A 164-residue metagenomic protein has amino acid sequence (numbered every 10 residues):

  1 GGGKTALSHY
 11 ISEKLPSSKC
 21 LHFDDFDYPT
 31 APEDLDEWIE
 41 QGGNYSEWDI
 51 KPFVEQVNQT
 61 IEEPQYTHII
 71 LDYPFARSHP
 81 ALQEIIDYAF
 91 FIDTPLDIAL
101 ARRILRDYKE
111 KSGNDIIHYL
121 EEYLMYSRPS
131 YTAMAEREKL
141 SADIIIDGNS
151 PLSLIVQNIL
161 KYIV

Functional and structural regions predicted by a protein language model:
G1: Walker A (P-loop) phosphate-binding loop of P-loop NTPases
K4: Conserved lysine of the Walker
L7, I11: Hydrophobic positions on the alpha1 helix immediately C-terminal to the Walker A/P-loop
K19-H22, D27-L71: Conserved nucleotide-sensing/catalytic segment adjacent to the nucleotide-binding pocket in NTP-handling enzymes
I69, Y88-F91, I145-I146: Short, well-ordered beta-strand core segments
I69-P74, M125-P129: Short gly/ser/thr-rich secondary-structure transition/capping motifs
H79, G113-N158: Small-molecule kinase domains that catalyze NTP-dependent phosphoryl transfer to phosphate-bearing small molecules
E84-R106: Conserved phosphate-donor/acceptor-positioning beta-strand/loop module used by diverse small-molecule
